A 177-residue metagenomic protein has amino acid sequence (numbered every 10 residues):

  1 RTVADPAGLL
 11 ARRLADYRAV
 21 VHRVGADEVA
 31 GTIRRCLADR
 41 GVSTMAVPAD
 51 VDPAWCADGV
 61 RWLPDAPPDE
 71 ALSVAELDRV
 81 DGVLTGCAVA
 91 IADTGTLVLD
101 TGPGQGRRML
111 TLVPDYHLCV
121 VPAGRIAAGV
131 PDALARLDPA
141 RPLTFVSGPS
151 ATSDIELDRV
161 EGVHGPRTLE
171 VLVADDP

Functional and structural regions predicted by a protein language model:
R1-P177: The feature marks the mature, well-folded catalytic cores of soluble enzymes
